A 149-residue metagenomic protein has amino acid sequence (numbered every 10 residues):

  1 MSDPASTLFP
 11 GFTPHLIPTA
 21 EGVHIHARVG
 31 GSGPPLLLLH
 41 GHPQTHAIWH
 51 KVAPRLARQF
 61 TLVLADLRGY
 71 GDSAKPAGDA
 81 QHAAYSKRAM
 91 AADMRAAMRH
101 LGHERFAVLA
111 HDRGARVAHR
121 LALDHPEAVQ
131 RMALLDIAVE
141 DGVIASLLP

Functional and structural regions predicted by a protein language model:
M1-P35, A57-F60, Y85, E104: Alpha/beta-hydrolase fold catalytic core
F12-P14, I48-K51, A89-A96, R120: Alpha-helical elements of Rossmann-like donor-binding domains used by nucleotide-donor carbohydrate transfer enzymes
A20-E21, R28, L64-R113, V139-E140 (+1 more regions): Active-site loop/oxyanion-hole signature of alpha/beta-hydrolase fold enzymes
V23-P76, A97: Conserved HGGG/HGGXW glycine-rich cap/lid loop of the alpha/beta-hydrolase fold
L36-L37, V63, A107-L109, A133: Conserved hydrophobic packing residues within short motifs/helices of P-loop NTPase cores of ABC-family ATPases
H40-H42, A110-H111, A115: Conserved alpha/beta-hydrolase "nucleophile elbow" surrounding the catalytic nucleophile
G114, A118-A122: Short helix immediately C-terminal to the catalytic nucleophile in hydrolase catalytic domains
L123, Q130-P149: Flexible "cap/lid" loop of the alpha/beta hydrolase fold
